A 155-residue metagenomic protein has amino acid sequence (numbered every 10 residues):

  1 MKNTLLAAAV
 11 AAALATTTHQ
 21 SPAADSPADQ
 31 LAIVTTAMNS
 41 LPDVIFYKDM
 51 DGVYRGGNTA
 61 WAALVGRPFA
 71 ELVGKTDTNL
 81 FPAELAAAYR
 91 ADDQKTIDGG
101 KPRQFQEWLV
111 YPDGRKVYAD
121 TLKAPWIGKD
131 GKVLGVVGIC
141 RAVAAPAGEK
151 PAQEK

Functional and structural regions predicted by a protein language model:
A28-Y47: Sensory modules in modular signal-transduction proteins
Y54-R55: Conserved hydrophobic beta-strand signature of PAS-family and PAS-like sensory domains
W61-L72: PAS/PAS-like sensory domain cap-loop motif
E71-E84: PAS-family sensory/regulatory domains
F81-K95, Q104-F105: PAS/Per-ARNT-Sim sensory domains
Q104-W108, Y118-T121, V137: PAS/PAC sensory module
W108-G114, I127-G128: PAS-family sensory domains
K132-V143: PAS-family sensory domains
